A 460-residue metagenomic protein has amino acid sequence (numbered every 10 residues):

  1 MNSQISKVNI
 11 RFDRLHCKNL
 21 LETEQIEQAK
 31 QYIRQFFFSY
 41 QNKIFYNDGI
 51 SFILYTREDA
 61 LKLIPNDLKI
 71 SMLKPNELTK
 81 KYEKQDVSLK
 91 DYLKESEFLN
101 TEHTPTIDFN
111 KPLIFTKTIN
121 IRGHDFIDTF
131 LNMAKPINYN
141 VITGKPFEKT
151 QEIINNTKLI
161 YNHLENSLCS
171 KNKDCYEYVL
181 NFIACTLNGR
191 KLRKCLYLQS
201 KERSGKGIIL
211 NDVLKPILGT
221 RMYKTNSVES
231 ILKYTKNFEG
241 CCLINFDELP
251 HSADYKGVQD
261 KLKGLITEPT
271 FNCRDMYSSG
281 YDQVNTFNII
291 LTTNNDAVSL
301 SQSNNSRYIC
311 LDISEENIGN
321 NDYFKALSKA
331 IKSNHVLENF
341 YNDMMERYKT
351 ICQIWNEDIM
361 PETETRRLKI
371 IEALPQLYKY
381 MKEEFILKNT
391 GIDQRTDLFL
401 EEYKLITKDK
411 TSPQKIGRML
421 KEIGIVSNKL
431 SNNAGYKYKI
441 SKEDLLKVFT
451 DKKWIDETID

Functional and structural regions predicted by a protein language model:
M1-K171, K236, E338, L405-T411 (+3 more regions): N-terminal nucleic-acid engagement/recognition segments and initiation subdomains in replication, restriction
I119-S252, V258-Q259, I309, M344-M345: P-loop NTPase catalytic core of nucleic-acid-dependent motor ATPases
V228-E229, Y277, F287, Q302-R307 (+2 more regions): Positively charged interface segments
T235-E239, R274-T292: AAA+/SF3 P-loop NTPase mechanochemical coupling elements
E248-P250, P269, D296: Conserved Walker B
Q259-S279: Conserved catalytic/switch belt of AAA+ P-loop NTPases
Q283-T286, S301-I371: Phosphate-sensing "switch" segment of ASCE/P-loop ATPases
A373-D393: Positively charged, polyanion-binding regions of nucleic-acid-associated proteins
